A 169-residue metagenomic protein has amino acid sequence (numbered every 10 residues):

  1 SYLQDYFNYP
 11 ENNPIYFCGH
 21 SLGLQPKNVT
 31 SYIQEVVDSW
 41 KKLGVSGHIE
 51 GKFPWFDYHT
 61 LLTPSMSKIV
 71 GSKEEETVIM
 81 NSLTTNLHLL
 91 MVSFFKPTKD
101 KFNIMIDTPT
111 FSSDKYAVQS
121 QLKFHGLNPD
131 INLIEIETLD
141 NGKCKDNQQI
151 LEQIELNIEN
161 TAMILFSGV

Functional and structural regions predicted by a protein language model:
S1-V169: Pyridoxal 5′-phosphate
